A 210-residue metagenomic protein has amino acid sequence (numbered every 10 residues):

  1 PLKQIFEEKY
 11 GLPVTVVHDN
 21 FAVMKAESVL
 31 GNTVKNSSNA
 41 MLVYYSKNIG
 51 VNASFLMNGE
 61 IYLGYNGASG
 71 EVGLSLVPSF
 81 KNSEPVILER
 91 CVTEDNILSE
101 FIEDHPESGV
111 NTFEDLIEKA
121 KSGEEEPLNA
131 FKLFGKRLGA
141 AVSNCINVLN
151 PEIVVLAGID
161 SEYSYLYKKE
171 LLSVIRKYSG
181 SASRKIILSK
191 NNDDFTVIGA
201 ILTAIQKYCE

Functional and structural regions predicted by a protein language model:
P1-S83, Y208: Phosphate-binding/catalytic loop of phosphoryl-transfer enzymes
K9-G11, G31-N36, S79-E210: ATP-binding/phosphotransfer module of carbohydrate and carboxylate kinases, centering on a glycine-rich
